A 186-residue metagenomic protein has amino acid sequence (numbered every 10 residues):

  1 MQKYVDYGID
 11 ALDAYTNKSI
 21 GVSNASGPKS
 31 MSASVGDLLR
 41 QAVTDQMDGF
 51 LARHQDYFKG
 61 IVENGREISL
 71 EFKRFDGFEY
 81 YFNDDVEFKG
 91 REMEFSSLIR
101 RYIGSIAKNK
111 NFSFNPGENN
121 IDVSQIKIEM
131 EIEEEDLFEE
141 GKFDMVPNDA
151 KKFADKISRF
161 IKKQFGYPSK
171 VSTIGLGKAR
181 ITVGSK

Functional and structural regions predicted by a protein language model:
M1-D10, N17, S158, G166-P168 (+1 more regions): A short, hydrophobic beta-strand-centered structural micro-motif
M1-Q2, A11, N24-K29: Short N-terminal edge-element motif at the start of the domain
Q2-Y7, E63-E67, I121-V123, L176: Extracytoplasmic
A11-D13, F72-R74, M130, V183-S185: Flexible glycine-/small-residue-rich
K18-K110, D149-R159, G175, V183: C-terminal/domain-edge helix-coil "capping" segments
I106-T173, G184: C-terminal soluble interaction/assembly domains
